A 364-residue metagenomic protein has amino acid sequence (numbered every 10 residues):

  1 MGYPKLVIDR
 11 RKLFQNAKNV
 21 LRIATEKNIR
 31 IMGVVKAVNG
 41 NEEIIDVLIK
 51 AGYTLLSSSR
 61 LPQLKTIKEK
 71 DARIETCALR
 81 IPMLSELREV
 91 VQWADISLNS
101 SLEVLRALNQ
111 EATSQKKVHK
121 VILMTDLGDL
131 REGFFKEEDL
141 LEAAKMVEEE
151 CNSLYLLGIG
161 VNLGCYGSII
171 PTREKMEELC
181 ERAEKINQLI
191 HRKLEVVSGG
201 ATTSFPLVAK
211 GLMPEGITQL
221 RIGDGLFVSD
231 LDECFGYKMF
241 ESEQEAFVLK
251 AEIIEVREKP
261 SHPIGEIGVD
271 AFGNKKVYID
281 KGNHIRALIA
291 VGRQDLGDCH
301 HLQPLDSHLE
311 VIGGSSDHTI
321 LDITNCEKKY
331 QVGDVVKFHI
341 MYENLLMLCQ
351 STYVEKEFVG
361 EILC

Functional and structural regions predicted by a protein language model:
M1-A17: Positively charged, low-complexity intrinsically disordered leader regions
K5-V7, I29-K185, L189-I190: Active-site-proximal beta-alpha core segment in soluble small-molecule metabolic enzymes
F14, L21, H300: Expand to "…catalyze enediolate/carbanion chemistry for C-C bond making/breaking, isomerization, decarboxylation
N16-A17, A37-K50, Q63-L64, Y330-L345: N-terminal capping/small domains of soluble enzymes
N16-N19, N162: Asparagine-centered polar/low-complexity signal
N19-L21, N39, D232: Short, flexible segments with low predicted structural confidence
E177-C364: Active-site anion/phosphate-binding pocket segments in diverse small-molecule metabolic enzymes
